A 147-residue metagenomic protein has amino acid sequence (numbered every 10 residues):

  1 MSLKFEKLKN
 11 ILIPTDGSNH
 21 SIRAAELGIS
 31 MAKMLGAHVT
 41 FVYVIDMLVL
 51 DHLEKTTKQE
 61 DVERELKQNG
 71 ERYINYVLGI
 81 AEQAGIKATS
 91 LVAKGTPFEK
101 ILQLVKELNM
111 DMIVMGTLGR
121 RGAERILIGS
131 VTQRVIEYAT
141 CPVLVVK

Functional and structural regions predicted by a protein language model:
M1, Q103-K147: Gly/Ser-rich helix-loop-strand patches that form or flank binding pockets for ribonucleotide-derived cofactors
M1-E6, G79-I113: Structural beta-alpha unit
K4-K55: Small/aliphatic-rich secondary-structure junction motif
A37-H38, I86, M110, C141: Short glycine/serine/threonine/alanine-rich loop segments
T40, T89, L144: Conserved beta-strand positions in the Rossmann-like core of class I SAM-dependent methyltransferases
I45, V92-T96, L118: Short beta->alpha linker loops
Q59-R72: A short acidic, glycine-rich active-site loop that binds or catalyzes chemistry on phosphate/adenosine moieties
